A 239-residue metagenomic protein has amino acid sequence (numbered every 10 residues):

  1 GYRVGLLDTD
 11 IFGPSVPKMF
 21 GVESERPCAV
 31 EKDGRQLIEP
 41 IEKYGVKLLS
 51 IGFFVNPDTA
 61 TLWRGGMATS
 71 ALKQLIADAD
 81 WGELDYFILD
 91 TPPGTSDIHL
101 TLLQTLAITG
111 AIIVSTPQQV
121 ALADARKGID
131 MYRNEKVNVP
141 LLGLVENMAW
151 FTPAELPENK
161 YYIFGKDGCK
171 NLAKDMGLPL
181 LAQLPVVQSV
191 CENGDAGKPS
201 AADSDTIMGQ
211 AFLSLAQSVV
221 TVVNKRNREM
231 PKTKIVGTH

Functional and structural regions predicted by a protein language model:
Y2-D58, I76: Phosphate-binding loop that captures ATP/GTP phosphates
D8, V16, L49, L72 (+6 more regions): Residue-level signature of catalytic and energy-coupling elements of molecular machines, predominantly ATP/GTP-dependent
G13, G65, T69-K73, Q119-R126 (+2 more regions): Amphipathic alpha-helical transducer elements in NTP-driven molecular machines
Y44-K47, G82-F87, G110: Loop/turn-to-beta-strand initiation segments
G52-L102: Phosphate-binding/switch loop-helix module in NTP-utilizing enzymes
D85-Y86, P92-E192: Conserved catalytic-core segment of NTP-binding enzymes
V139, Y162-Q188, S204-H239: C-terminal accessory "lid"/substrate-recognition subdomains
G194-M208: C-terminal boundary of histidine-terminating zinc-finger modules
